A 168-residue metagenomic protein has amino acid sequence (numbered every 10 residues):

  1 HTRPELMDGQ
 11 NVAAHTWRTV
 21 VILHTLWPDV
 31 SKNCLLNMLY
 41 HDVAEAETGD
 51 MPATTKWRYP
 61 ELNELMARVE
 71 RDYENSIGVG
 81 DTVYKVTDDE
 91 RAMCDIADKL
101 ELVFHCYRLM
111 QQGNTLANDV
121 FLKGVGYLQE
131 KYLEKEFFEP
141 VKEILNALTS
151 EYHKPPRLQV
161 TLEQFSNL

Functional and structural regions predicted by a protein language model:
H1-L168: Alpha-helical, largely C-terminal catalytic domains that coordinate divalent metal ions via clustered Asp/Glu/His
